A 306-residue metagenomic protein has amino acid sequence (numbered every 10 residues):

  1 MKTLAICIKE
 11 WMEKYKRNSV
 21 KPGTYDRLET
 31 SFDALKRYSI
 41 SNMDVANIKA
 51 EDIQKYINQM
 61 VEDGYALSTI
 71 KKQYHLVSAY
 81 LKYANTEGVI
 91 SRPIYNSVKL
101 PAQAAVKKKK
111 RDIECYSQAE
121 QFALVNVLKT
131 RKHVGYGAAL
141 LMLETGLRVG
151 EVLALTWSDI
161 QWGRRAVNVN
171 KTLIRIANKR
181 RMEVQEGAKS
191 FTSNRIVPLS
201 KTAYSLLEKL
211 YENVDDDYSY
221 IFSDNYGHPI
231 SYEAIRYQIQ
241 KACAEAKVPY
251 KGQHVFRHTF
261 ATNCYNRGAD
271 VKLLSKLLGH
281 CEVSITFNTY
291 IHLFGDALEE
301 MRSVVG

Functional and structural regions predicted by a protein language model:
K2-A5, K9-V89, P229-Y232, P249-G252: N-terminal core-binding DNA-recognition domain of tyrosine site-specific recombinases/integrases
V61, H75, M142-E144, Y265-N266: Short amphipathic helical patch at the helix-1/turn junction of helix-turn-helix
K71, T86, I90, S97-L155 (+2 more regions): Basic, Lys/Arg- and aromatic-enriched nucleic-acid-binding interface segment
N85-N96, W162, K171-N178, K209-Y218: Proline-centered turn/helix-capping motifs that create local helix->coil transitions or kinks
A123, R181-V184, N288, H292-G306: DNA/chromatin major-groove-contacting recognition/catalytic segments
N126-G135, T145, V197, E212-Y220 (+3 more regions): Short, basic (Lys/Arg/His-rich) helix/loop patches that form interaction surfaces in the mid-to-C-terminal regions
A154-I160, S275-C281, I291: A short, basic/aromatic helix-end/turn motif that makes direct DNA contacts
A154-K209: Conserved tyrosine-mediated DNA breakage-rejoining catalytic core shared by Y-recombinases
